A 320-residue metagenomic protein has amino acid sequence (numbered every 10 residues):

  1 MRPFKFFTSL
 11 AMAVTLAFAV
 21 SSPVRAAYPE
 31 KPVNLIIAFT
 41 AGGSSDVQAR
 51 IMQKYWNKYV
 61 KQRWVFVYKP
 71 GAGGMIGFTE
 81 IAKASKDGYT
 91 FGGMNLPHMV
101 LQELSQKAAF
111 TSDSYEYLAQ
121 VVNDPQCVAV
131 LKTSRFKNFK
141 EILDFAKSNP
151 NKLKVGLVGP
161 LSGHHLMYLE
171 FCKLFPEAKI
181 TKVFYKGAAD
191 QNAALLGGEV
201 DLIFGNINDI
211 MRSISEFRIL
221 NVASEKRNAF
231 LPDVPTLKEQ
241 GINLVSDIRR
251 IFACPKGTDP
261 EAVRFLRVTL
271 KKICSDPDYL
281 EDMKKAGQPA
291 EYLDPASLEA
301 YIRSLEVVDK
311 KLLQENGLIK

Functional and structural regions predicted by a protein language model:
M1-F6: Positively charged n-region of N-terminal signal peptides that target proteins for export
T8-A19: Bacterial N-terminal signal peptides
V20-A26: Sec/Tat signal peptide C-region and signal peptidase I cleavage site
A26-S114, K152, P160, H164 (+4 more regions): N-terminal (or domain-start) structured segment
E30-P32, K173-E177, T258-K320: An extracytoplasmic/periplasmic, membrane-proximal ligand-sensing/linker region
W56, E80-T90, E103-D190, I242 (+1 more regions): Hinge/capping helix and adjacent helix->loop/strand transition within the periplasmic-binding protein
N95-L96, K132, N206-N208, S224-E225 (+1 more regions): Short secondary-structure boundary segments
T111-V121, I180-V183, D201, I210 (+1 more regions): Short beta-strand->loop
